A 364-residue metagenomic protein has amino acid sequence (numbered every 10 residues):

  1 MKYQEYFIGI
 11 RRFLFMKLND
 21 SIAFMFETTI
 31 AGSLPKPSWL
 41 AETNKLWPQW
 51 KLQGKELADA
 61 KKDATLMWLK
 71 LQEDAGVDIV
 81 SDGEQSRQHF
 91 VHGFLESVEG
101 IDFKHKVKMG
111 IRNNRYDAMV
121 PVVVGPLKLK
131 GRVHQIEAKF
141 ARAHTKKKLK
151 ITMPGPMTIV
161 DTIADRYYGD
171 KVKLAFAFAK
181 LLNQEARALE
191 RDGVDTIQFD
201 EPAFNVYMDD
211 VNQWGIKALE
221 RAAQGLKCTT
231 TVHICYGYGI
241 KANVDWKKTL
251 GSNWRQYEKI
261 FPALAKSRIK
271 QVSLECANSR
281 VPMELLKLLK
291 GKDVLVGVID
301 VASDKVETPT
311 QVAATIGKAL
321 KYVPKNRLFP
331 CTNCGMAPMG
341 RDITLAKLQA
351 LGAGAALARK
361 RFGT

Functional and structural regions predicted by a protein language model:
Y3-Y6: Low-complexity, intrinsically disordered or signal/transmembrane-proximal segments
R12-T364: Domain-level signal for soluble alpha/beta catalytic cores
